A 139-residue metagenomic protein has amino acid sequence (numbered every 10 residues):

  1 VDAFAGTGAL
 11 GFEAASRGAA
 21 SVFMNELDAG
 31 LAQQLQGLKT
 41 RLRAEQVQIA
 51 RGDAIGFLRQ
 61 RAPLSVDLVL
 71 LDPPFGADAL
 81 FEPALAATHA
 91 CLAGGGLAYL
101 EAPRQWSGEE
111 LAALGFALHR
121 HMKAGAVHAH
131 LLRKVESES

Functional and structural regions predicted by a protein language model:
V1-S139: Class I S-adenosyl-L-methionine-dependent methyltransferase catalytic core
